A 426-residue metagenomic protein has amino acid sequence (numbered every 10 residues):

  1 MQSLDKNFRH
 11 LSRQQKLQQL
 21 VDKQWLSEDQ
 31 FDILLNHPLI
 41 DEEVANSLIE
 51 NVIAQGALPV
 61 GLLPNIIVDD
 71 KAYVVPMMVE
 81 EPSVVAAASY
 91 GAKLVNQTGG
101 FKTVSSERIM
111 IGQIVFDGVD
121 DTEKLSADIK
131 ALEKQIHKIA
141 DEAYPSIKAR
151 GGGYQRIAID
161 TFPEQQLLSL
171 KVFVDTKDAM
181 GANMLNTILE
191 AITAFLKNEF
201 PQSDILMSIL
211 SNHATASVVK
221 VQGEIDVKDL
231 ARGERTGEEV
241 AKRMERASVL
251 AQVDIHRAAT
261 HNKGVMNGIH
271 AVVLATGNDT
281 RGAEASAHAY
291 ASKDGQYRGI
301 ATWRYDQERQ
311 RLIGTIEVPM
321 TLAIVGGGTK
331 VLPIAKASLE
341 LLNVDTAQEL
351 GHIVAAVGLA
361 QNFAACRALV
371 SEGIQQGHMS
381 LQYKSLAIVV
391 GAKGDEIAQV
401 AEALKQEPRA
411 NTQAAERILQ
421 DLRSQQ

Functional and structural regions predicted by a protein language model:
M1-Y73, E81, F101, S105-I109 (+3 more regions): Acidic/polar, glycine-rich intrinsically disordered N-terminal extensions of enzymes
L34, G100-S106, A143-R156, E199-N212 (+7 more regions): Flexible, glycine/charged-enriched surface loops at secondary-structure junctions
A45-E50, A54-Q165, S169-F173, S424: Small-residue-rich
S47, Q55-L58, L63, E164-V172 (+2 more regions): Short, hydrophobic/aliphatic alpha-helical segments
P59-V84, K177-L185, Q252-N278, G358-R367 (+1 more regions): Conserved phosphate/anionic-ligand binding catalytic regions in large, soluble enzymes, centered on
T98-K134, A291-A355, Q361: A structural-propensity feature for long, helix-poor, extended segments
D178-M180, L185-I334: Glycine-rich anion/phosphate-binding loop at the beta-strand->alpha-helix junction
L312, P319-Q426: Catalytic-core signal marking the mid-to-C-terminal active-site face
